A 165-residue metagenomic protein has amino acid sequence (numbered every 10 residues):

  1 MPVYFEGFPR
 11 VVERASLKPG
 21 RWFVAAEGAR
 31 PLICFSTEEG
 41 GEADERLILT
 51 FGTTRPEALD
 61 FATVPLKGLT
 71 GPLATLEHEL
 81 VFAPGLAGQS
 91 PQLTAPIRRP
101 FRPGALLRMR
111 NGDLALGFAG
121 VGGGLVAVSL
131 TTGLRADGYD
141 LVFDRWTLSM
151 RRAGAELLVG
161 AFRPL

Functional and structural regions predicted by a protein language model:
M1-L165: Structural boundary micro-motifs
